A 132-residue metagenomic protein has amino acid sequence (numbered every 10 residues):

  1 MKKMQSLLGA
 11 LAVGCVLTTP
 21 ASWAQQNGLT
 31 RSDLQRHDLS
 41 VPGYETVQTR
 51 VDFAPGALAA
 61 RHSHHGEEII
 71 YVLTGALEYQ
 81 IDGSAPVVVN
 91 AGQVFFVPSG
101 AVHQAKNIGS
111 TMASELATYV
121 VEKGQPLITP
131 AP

Functional and structural regions predicted by a protein language model:
K2-V47, P86, F96, K106 (+1 more regions): A short, N-terminal "cap"/entry segment at the start of jelly-roll beta-barrel domains of the cupin/DSBH fold
S40, Y44, G56-Y71: A short beta-loop-beta micro-motif enriched in histidine and acidic residues
T46-Q48, H64-E67, S84, G100 (+1 more regions): Extracytoplasmic
F53-A54, G83-G100: Short acidic-glycine-tyrosine-enriched beta hairpin
L58-A60, E78, F95, S99-K106: Histidine-centered metal-chelating micro-motifs
A59-H64, I81, K106-I108, P130: Short histidine-centered beta-strand/loop micro-motifs that create catalytic or ligand/metal-coordination sites
H65-G83, A91-Q93: Glycine- and acidic-residue-biased ligand/ion/polar-headgroup-sensing regions
P86, G100-G124: Ligand-binding loop in jelly-roll beta-barrel domains
